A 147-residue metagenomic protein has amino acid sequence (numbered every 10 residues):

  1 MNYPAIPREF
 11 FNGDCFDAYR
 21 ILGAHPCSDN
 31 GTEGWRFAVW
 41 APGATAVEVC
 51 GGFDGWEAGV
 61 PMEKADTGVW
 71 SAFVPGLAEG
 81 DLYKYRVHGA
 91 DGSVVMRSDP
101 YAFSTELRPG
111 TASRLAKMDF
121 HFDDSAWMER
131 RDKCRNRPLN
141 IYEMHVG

Functional and structural regions predicted by a protein language model:
M1-G34, K64-E143: The feature marks proteins involved in alpha-glucan
R36-A38: A short beta-strand segment in extracellular, disulfide-stabilized domains
W40-V47, W56: Short proline/glycine-enriched turn/loop motifs at strand-loop junctions of beta-rich domains
V47-V49, Y83: Short beta-strand elements bearing conserved aromatic residues within extracellular beta-rich modules
G52-W56, A90: Change "in extracellular beta-sheet-rich domains … of secreted and cell-surface proteins" to "in beta-sheet-rich domains
H145-G147: The substrate-binding groove and active-site-proximal loops of carbohydrate-active enzymes, especially glycoside
